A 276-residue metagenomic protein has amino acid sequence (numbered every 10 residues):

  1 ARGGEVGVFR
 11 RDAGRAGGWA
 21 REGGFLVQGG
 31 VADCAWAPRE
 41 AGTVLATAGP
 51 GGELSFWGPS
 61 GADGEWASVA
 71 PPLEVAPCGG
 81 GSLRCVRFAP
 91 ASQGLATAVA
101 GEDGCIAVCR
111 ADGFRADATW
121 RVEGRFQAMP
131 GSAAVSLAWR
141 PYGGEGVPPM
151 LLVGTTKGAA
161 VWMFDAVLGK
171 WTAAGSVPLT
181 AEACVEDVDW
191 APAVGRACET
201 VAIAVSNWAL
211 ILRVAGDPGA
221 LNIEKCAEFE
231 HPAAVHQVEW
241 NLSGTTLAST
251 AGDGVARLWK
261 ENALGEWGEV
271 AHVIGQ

Functional and structural regions predicted by a protein language model:
A1, L45-G49, T97-G101, L151-T155 (+2 more regions): Conserved beta-strand element within WD40/beta-propeller blades
V8-R21, E40-G42, G51-L73, A91-G94 (+5 more regions): Per-blade loop-tip surfaces of WD-repeat and WD-like beta-propellers in eukaryotic adaptors/scaffolds
G24-L26, E74-C78, F126-M129, V177-T180 (+1 more regions): Surface loop/turn motifs at the tips and blade-to-blade linkers of beta-strand repeat domains
L26-G30, V44: Helix-rich alpha-solenoid scaffolding regions
G29-P38, C78-P90, P130-G143, E182-A193 (+1 more regions): Canonical WD40 repeat/beta-propeller blade segments in eukaryotic WD-repeat proteins
T172-S176, A183-P192, T200-A202: A beta-strand-loop signature enriched in Asp, Gly, Thr, and Trp that corresponds to the sialidase/neuraminidase Asp-box
S176-D187, L221-L242, V273-Q276: Conserved blade-ending motifs and adjacent loop-strand segments that build the rim/top face of beta-propeller domains
A233-K260: C-terminal, well-structured subdomains that either form a transmembrane helix-short loop-helix hairpin in multi-pass
